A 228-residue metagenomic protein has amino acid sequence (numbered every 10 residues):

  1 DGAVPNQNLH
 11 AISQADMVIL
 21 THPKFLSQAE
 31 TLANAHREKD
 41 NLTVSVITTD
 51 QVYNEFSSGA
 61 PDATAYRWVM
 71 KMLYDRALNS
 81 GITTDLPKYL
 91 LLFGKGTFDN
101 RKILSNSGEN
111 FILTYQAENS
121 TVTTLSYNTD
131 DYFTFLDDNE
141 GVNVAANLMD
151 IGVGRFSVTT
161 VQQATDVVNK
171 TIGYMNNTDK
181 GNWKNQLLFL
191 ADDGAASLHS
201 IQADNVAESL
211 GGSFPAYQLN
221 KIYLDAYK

Functional and structural regions predicted by a protein language model:
D1-K228: Cysteine-dependent hydrolase recognition
